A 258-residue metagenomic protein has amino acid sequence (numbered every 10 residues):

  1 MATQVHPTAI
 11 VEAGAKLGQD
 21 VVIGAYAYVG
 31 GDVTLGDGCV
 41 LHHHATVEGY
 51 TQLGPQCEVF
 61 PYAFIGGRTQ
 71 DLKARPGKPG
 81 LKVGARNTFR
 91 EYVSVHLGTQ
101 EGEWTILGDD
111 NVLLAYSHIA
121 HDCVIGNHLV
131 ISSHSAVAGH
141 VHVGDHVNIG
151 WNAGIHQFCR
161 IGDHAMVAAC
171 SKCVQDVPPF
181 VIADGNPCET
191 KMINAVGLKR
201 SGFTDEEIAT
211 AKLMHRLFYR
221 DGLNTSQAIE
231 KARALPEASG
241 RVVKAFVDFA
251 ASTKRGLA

Functional and structural regions predicted by a protein language model:
M1-T8, A13-A15, Q19-D20, Q56 (+6 more regions): Terminal amphipathic alpha-helical/low-complexity segments used for targeting or macromolecular assembly
Q4-D184, C188-E189: Structural signal for interior beta-strand "rungs" in well-ordered beta-sheet cores of soluble enzyme domains
